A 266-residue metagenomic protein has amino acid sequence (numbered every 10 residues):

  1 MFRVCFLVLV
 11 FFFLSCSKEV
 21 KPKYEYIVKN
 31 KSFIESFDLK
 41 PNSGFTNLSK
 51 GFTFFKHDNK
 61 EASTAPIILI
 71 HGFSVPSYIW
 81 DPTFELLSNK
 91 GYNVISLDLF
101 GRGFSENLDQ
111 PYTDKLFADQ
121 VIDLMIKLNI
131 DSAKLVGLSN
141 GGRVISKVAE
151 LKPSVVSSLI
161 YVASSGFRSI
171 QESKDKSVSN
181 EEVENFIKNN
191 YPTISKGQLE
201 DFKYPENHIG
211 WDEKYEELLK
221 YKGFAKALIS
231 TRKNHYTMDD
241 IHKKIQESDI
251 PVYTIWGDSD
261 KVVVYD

Functional and structural regions predicted by a protein language model:
F2-A65, N89-Y92, D131, D239: Alpha/beta-hydrolase fold catalytic core
K18, H57-F104: Conserved HGGG/HGGXW glycine-rich cap/lid loop of the alpha/beta-hydrolase fold
F37-F52, N89, S96-V136: Active-site loop/oxyanion-hole signature of alpha/beta-hydrolase fold enzymes
H71-F73, A133, G137-G142: Conserved alpha/beta-hydrolase "nucleophile elbow" surrounding the catalytic nucleophile
R143-L151, S158-N190: Flexible "cap/lid" loop of the alpha/beta hydrolase fold
I170-K176, F186-E247: Conserved alpha/beta-hydrolase catalytic His-Asp/Glu region
N234, D258-V263: Acidic catalytic loop of the alpha/beta-hydrolase fold
S248, T254-W256, D260: Short beta-strand/loop motif that positions the catalytic acidic residue of the alpha/beta-hydrolase fold
